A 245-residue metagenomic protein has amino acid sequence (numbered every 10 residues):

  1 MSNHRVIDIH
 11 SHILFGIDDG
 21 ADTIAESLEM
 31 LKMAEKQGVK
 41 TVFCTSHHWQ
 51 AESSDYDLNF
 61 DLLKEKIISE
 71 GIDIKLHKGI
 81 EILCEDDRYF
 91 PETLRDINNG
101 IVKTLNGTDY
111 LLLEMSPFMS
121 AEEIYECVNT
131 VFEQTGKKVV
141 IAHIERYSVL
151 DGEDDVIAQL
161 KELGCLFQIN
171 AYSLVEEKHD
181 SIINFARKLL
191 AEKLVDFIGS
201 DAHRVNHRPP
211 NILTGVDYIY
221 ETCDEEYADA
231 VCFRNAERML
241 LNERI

Functional and structural regions predicted by a protein language model:
M1-I74: An N-terminally biased module of ancient metal coordination in phosphate/nucleic-acid-related enzymes
H10-L14, H143, H203: Histidine-centered divalent metal-coordination motifs
E35, F132-E133, L190-A191: Non-catalytic positions within long, well-ordered alpha-helices that form the structural scaffold/packing of enzyme
K40-T41, K137, V195-D196: Short acidic/polar active-site loop segments enriched in Thr and Asp
W49-E52, L83-E85, R146-L150, L174-E177 (+1 more regions): Active-site environment of divalent metal-dependent phosphoester hydrolases
S53-Q168: Extended substrate/RNA-proximal surfaces in nucleic-acid metabolism proteins
L194-P210: Short acidic/histidine-rich active-site segments
I212, V216-I245: Mid-to-C-terminal alpha-helical segments outside catalytic/metal-binding sites
